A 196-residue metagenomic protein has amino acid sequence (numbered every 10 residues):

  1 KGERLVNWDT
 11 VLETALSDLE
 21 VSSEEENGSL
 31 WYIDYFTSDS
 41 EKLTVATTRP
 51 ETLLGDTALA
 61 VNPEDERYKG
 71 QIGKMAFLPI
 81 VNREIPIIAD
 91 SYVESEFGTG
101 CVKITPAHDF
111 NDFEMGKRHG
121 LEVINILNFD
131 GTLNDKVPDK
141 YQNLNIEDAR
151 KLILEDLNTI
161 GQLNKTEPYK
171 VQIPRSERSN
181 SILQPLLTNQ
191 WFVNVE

Functional and structural regions predicted by a protein language model:
K1-D130: NTP-handling and nucleic-acid-processing catalytic cores
K1-T10, T166-Q172, L187: Short coil/turn segments at secondary-structure boundaries
G70-G73, D139-K151: A glycine-biased structural micro-motif
K117, N158, E177: Anion (oxyanion) recognition and catalysis
G131-K136: Short acidic beta-strand-loop surface patches of small beta-rich interaction domains
D148-I173: Phosphate/diphosphate-binding loops
V193-E196: Short, intrinsically disordered, charge-balanced linker/junction segments flanking boundaries in proteins
